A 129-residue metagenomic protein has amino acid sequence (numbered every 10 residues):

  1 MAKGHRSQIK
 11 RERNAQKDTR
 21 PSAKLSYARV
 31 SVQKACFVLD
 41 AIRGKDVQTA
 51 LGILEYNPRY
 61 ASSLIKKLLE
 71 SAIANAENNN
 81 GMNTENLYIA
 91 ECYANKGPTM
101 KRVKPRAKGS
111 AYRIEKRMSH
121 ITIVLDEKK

Functional and structural regions predicted by a protein language model:
A2-A94, M118-K129: Ribosome large-subunit tunnel/peptidyl-transferase-proximal elements
G97-K129: Strongly charged
